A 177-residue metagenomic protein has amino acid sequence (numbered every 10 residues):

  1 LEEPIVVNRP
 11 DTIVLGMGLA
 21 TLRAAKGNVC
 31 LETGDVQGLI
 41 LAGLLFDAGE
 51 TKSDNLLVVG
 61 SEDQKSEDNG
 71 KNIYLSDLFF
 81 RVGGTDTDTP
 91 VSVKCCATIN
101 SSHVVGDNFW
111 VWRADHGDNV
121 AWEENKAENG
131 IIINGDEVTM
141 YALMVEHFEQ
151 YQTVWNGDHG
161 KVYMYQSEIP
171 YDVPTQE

Functional and structural regions predicted by a protein language model:
L1-E177: Extracellular/periplasmic carbohydrate-active domains that bind, remodel, or depolymerize complex polysaccharides
